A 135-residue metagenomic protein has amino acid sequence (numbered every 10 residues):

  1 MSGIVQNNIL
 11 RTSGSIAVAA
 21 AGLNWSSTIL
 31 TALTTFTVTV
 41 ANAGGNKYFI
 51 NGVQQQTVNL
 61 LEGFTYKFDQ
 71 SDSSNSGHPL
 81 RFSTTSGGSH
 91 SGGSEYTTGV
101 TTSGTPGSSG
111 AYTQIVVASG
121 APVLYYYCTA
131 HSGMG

Functional and structural regions predicted by a protein language model:
M1-L33: Intrinsic low-complexity, repeat-rich intrinsically disordered segments enriched in small/flexible residues
T37-E62: N-terminal edge beta-strand
V40, N75, T98-G135: Extracellular/periplasmic metallocenter environments
Q56-F64, I115-G120: Extracellular and analogous surface-interaction loops
L60-T65, G93-S103: Negatively charged
D69-S74: Acidic, Ser/Thr
G77-S89: Short, surface-exposed beta-strand/strand-loop-strand elements in extracellular ectodomains
